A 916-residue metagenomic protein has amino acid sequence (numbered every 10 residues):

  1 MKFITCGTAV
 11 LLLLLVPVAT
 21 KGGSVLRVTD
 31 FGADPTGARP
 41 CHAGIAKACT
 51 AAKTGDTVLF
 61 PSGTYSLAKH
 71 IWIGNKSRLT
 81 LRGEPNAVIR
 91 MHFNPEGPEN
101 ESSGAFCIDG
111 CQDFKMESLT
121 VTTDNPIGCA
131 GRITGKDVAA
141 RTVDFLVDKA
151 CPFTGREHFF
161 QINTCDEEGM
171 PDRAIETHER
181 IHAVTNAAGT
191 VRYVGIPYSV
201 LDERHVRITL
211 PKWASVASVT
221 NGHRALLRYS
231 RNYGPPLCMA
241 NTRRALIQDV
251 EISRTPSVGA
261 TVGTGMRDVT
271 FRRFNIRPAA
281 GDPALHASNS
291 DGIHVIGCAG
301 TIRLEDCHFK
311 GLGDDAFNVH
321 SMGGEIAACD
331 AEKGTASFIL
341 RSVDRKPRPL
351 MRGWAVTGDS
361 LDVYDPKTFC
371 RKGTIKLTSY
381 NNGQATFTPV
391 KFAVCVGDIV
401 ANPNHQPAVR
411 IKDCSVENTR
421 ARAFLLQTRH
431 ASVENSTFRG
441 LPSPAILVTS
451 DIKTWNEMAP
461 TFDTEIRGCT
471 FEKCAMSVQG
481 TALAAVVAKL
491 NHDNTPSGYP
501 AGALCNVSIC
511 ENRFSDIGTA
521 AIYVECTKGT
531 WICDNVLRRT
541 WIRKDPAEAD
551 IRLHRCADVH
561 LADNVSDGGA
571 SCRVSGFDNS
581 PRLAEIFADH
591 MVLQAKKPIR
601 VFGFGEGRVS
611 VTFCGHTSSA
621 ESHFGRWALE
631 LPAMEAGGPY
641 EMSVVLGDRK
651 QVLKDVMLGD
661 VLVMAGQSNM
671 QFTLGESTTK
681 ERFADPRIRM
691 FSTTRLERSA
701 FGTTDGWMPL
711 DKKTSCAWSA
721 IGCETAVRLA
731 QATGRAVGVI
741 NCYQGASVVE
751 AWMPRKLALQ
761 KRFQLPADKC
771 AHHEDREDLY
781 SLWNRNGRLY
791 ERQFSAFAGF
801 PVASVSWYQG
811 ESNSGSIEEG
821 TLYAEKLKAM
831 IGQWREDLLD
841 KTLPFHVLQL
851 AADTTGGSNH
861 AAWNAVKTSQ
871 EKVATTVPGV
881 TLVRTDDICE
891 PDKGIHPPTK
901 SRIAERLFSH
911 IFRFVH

Functional and structural regions predicted by a protein language model:
S24, D56, G63, K69 (+23 more regions): The right-handed parallel beta-helix/beta-solenoid scaffold, focusing on the short coil/turn and N-cap positions
G32, T36, H42-C49, T54-T80 (+6 more regions): N-terminal extracellular ligand-recognition/capping segment immediately after the signal peptide
A33, D578-H916: Cell-envelope and extracellular/periplasmic
A51, K69, E84, R90-S253 (+3 more regions): Extracellular polysaccharide-degrading/modifying enzymes targeting complex plant/algal/animal polysaccharides
D56, L67-H70, M91-E96, N125-C129 (+10 more regions): Short glycine/acidic-rich loop motifs that flank beta-strands on beta-rich extracellular proteins
L537, K544-F577: Leucine-rich solenoid repeat scaffolds
